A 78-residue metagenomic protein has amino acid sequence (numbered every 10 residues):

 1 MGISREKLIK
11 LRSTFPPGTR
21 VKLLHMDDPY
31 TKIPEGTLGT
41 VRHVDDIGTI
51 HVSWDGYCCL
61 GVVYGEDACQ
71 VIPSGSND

Functional and structural regions predicted by a protein language model:
G2-R12, P16-D78: Basic/aromatic-rich interaction segments and small domains that mediate binding to polyanionic partners
